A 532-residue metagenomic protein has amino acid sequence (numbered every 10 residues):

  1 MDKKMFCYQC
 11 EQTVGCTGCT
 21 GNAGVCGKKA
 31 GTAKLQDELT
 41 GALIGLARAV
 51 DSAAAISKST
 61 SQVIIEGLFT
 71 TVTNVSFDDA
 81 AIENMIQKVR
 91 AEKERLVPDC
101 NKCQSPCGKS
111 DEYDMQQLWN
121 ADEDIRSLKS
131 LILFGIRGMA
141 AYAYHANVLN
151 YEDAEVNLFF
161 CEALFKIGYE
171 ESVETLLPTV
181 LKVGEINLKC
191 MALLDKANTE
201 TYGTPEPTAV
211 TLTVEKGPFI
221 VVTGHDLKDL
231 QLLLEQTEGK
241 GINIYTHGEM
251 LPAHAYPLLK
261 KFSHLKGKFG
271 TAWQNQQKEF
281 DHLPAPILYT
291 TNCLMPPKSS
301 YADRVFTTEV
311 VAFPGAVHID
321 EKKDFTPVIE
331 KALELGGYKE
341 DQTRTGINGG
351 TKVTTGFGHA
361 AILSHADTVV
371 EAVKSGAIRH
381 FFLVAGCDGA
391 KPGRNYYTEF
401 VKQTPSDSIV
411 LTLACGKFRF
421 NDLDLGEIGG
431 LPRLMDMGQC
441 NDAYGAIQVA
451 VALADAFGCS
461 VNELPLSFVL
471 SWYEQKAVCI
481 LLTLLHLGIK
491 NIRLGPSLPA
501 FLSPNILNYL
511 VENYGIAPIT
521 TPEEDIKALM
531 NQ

Functional and structural regions predicted by a protein language model:
D2-D37, G41-G45, A55, P178 (+1 more regions): Anaerobic metallocofactor- and corrinoid-dependent redox/one-carbon enzyme cores, especially those from methanogenesis
L43-T201: Electropositive, gly/pro-rich neighborhoods at or near active sites that engage anionic ligands
